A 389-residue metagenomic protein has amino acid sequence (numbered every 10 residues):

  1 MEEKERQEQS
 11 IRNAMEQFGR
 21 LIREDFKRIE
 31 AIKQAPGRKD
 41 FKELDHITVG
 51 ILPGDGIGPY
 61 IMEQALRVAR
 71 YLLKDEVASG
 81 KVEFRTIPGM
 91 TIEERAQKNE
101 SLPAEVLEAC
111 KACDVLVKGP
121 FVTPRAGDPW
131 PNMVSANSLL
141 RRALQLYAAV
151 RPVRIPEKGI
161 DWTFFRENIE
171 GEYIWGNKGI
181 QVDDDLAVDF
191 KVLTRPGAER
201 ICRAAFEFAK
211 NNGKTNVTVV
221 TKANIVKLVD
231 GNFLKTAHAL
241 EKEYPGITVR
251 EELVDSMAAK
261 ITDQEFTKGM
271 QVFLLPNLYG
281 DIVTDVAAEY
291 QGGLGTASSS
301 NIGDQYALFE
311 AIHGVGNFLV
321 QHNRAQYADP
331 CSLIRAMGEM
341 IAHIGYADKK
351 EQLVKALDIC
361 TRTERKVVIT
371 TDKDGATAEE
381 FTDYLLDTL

Functional and structural regions predicted by a protein language model:
I11-R85: N-terminal phosphate-binding or glycine-rich loops at protein starts, especially the Walker A/P-loop of NTPases
F18-L21, D25-R28, I32-K33, W175-K178 (+5 more regions): Glycine-rich phosphate/pyrophosphate-binding loop and the adjoining helix
R20, T262-E364: Glycine-rich phosphate/nucleotide-binding loop
G50-L66, Y71-L73, V182-S256: Glycine-rich phosphate/diphosphate-binding loop of Rossmann-like nucleotide-binding domains
D55-G58, D114, F165, A205 (+4 more regions): Buried hydrophobic positions in well-ordered alpha/beta secondary-structure cores of metabolic enzymes
A78-P103, A259: N-terminal beta-loop-helix "entrance" segment that forms/cooperates in small-molecule cofactor or anionic ligand
P88-I92, V229-F273, N277-D281: Active-site rim loops that border cofactor/substrate pockets in soluble metabolic enzymes
E93-D183, A187-V188, L278-G280: N-terminal glycine-rich phosphate/adenylate-binding segment common to multiple enzyme folds
